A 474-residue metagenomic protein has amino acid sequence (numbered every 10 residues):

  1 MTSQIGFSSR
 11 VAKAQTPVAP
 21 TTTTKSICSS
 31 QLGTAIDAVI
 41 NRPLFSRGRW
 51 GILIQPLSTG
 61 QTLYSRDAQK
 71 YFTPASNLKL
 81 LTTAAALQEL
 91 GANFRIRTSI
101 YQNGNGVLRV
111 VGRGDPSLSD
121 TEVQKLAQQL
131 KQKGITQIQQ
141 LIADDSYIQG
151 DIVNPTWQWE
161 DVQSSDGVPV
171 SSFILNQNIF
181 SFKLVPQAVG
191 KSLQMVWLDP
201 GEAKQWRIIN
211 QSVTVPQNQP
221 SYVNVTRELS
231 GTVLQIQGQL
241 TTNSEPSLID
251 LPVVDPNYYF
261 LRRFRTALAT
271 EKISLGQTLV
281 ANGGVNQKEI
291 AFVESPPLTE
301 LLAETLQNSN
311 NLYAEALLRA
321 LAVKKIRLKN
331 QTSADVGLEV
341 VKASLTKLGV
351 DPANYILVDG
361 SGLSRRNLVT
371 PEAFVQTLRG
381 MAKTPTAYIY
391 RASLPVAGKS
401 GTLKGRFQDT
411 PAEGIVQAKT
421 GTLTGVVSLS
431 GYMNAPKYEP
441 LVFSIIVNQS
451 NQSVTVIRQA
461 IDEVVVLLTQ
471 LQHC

Functional and structural regions predicted by a protein language model:
T2-V18: Signal peptide processing junction and immediate N-terminal pro/mature segment of secreted/exported proteins
K13-I27, Q31-T34, A38-I40, E89-D351 (+1 more regions): Conserved serine DD-peptidase/penicillin-binding transpeptidase domain and beta-lactam-recognizing active-site
I40-R66, V280: A short, well-structured edge-of-sheet supersecondary motif
I52-I54, T98-I100, S430: Short beta-strand scaffold segments in enzyme catalytic cores
L63-S65, L318-C474: Small-residue-rich helix-loop
S65-A85: Short active-site loop at a secondary-structure junction that contains or immediately precedes the catalytic residue(s)
D67-F72, D250, S361-S364: A short glycine/serine-rich beta->alpha loop
